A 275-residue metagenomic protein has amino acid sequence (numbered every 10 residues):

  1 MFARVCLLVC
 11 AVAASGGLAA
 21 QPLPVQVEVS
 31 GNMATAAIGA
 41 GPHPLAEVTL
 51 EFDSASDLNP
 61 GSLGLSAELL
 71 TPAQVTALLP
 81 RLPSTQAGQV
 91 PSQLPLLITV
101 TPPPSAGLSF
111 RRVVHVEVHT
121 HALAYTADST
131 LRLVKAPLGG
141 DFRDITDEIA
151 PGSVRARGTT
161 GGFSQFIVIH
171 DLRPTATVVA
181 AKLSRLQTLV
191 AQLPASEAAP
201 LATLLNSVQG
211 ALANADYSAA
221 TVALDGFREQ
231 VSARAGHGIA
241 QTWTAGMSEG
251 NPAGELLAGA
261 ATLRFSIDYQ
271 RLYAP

Functional and structural regions predicted by a protein language model:
M1-L7: Bacterial N-terminal signal peptides that target proteins for export
A14-S15: N-terminal signal peptide c-region/cleavage motif recognized by signal peptidases
Q21-E47, S56-P60, G107-L108, L123-E197 (+1 more regions): Proteolytic cleavage junctions
V25-M33, T76-L131, A195-E197, L201-N206 (+3 more regions): Proteolytic processing hotspots in large secreted/extracellular or virion-associated proteins and select intracellular
G39-L82: Predominantly extracellular/luminal regions of secreted and cell-surface proteins, especially disulfide-bonded
V48-F52, L65-A67, L96-V100, V116-V118 (+2 more regions): Hydrophobic beta-strand residues in large extracellular and virion-surface proteins
I169-P275: Soluble extracellular-acting proteins and domains
